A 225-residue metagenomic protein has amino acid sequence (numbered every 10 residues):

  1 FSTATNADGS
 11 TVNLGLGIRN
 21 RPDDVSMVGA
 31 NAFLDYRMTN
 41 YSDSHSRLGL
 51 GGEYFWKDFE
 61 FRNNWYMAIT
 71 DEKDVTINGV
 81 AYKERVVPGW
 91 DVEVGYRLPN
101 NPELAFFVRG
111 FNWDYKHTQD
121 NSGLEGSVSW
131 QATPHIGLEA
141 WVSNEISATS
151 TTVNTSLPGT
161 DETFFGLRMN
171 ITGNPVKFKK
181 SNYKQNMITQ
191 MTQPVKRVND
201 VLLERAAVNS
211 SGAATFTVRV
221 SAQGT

Functional and structural regions predicted by a protein language model:
F1, A30-A32, G52, N63 (+2 more regions): Membrane-embedded beta-strand positions of outer-membrane beta-barrel proteins
F1-N40: Outer membrane beta-barrel translocator domains of Type V secretion systems
D8-L14, S26, S44-L48, E84-W90 (+2 more regions): Residues that define the transmembrane beta-barrel architecture of outer-membrane proteins
D23-M27, Y54-E60, P99-E103, T133-G137: Strand-connecting loop/turn motifs
T39-Y41, K116-H117: Outer-membrane beta-barrel proteins
Y41, H45-N64, T70-K73: Amphipathic alpha-helical interface segments within eukaryotic helical scaffold and small GTPase-regulatory domains
I69-F107, W113-T118, W130-G224: Flexible, glycine-rich linker and terminal segments associated with outer-membrane beta-barrel/transport systems
